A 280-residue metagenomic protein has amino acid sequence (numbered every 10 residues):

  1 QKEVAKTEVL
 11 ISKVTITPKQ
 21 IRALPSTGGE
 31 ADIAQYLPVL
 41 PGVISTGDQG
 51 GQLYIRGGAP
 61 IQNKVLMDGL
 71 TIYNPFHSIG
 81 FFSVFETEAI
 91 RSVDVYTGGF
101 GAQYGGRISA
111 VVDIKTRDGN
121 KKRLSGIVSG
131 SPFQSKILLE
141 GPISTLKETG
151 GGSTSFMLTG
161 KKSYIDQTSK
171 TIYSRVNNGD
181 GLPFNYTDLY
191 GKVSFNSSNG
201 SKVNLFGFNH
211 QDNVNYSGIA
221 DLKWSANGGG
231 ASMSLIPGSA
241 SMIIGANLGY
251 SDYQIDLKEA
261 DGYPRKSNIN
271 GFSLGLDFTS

Functional and structural regions predicted by a protein language model:
K2-F100, R117: Periplasmic N-terminal accessory/gating domains of Gram-negative outer-membrane beta-barrel systems
V4, V14-K19, T27, D118-I137 (+1 more regions): N-terminal, post-signal-peptide soluble/periplasmic segments of Gram-negative outer-membrane pore/transport systems
T17-K19, P75-F76, V95-Y96, N120-K122 (+4 more regions): Extracytoplasmic loops and strand-loop junctions of Gram-negative outer membrane beta-barrel proteins
I33, G51, I108-A110, L124 (+4 more regions): Hydrophobic, lipid-facing positions within transmembrane beta-strands of outer-membrane proteins
V39-L40, V84-S125, K136-L138, T145-K147: A beta-strand signature from Gram-negative outer-membrane beta-barrel systems, especially the internal plug domain
F82-V84, V128-S129, G179-N185, I219-S225 (+1 more regions): Replace "Gram-negative outer membrane beta-barrel proteins" with "bacterial and organellar outer membrane beta-barrel
N120, K136, Y164-K170, N199 (+4 more regions): Gram-negative outer-membrane beta-barrel proteins
S131-K162, R175-N213, D221-A246, S280: Transmembrane beta-barrel wall of Gram-negative outer-membrane proteins
